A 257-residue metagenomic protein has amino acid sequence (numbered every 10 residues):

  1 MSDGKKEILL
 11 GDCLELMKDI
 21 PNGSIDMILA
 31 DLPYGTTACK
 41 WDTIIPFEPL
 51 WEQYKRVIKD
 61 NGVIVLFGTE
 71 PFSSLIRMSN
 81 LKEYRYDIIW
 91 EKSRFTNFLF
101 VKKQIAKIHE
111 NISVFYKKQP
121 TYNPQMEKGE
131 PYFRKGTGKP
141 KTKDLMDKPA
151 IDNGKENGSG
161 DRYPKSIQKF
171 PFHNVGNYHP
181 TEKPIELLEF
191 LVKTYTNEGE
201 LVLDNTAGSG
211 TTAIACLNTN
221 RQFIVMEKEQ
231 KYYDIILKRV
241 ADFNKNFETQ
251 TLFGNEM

Functional and structural regions predicted by a protein language model:
M1-D3, L237-F253: Short, conserved SAM-binding/catalytic segment of Class I S-adenosyl-L-methionine-dependent methyltransferases
M1-V225, E229-D234: Core catalytic lobe of class I
L10, R162, T249-M257: Short acidic, low-complexity intrinsically disordered linear motifs used for protein-protein interactions
